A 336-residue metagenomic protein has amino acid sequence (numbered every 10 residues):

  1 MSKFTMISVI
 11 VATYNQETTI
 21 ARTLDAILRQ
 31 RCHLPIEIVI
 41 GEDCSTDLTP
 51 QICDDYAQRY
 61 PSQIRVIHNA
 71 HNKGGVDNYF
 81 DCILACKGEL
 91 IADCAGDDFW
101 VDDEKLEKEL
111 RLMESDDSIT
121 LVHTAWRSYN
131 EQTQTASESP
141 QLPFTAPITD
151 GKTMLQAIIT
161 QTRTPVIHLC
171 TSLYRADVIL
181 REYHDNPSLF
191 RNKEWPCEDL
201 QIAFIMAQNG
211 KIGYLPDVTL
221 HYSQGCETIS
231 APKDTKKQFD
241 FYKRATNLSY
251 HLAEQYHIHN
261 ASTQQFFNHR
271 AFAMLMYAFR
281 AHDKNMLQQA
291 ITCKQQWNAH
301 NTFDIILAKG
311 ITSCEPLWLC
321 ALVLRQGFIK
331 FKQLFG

Functional and structural regions predicted by a protein language model:
D25-P35: Short, acidic, metal-binding catalytic loop of nucleotide-sugar glycosyltransferases
E42-Q51, H71, A95: A conserved acidic beta->alpha catalytic loop
N69-C86, K108: Glycine-rich, basic loop-to-helix element that forms the pyrophosphate-binding segment of sugar-nucleotide handling
I91: Short aromatic/hydrophobic "clamp" motif used to bind/position activated sugar donors
E104-E138: Conserved donor NDP-sugar-binding/catalytic core segment of glycosyltransferases
L142-T235: Conserved nucleotide-sugar donor-binding catalytic segment
K152, E194-W195, V218-C226, A231-A261 (+1 more regions): Catalytic core of nucleotide-sugar-dependent glycosyltransferases
L275-G336: Membrane-interface aromatic/basic loop that binds lipid-linked glycans or pyrophosphate carriers, typified by
